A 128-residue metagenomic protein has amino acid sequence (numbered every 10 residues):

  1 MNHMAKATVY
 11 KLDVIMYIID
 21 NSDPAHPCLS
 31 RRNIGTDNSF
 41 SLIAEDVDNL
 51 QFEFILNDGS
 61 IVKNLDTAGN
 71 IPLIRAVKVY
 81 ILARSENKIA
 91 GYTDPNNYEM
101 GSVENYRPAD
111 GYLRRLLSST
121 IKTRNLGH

Functional and structural regions predicted by a protein language model:
M1-H3: Conserved nucleotide-binding/hydrolysis modules and their immediate coupling elements across P-loop/ASCE NTPase motors
K6-V14, I18-H128: Short linear sequence signals and composition-biased patches located at protein termini or domain-edge surfaces
